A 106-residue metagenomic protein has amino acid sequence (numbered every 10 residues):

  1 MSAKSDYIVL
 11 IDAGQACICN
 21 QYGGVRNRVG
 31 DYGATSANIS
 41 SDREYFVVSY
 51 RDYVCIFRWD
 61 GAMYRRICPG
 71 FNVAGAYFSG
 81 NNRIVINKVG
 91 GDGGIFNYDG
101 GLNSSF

Functional and structural regions predicted by a protein language model:
M1-K4, D31-R43, P69-N81: Repeated scaffold domains used in trafficking and secretory/extracellular systems, primarily beta-propellers
K4, D12-G14, Q21, D42 (+3 more regions): Short loop/turn segments that connect beta-strands within the blades of beta-propeller domains, predominantly WD40
A13, N20-Q21, W59, Y98: Inter-blade boundary loops/turns of WD-repeat beta-propellers
G24-G30, A62-C68, L102-F106: A short beta-strand motif characteristic of beta-propeller blades
Y53, W59, G80, F96: Polar, enzyme-active/binding microenvironments
I86-F106: Blade-level signature of beta-propeller repeat domains, shared across WD40, Kelch, NHL, RCC1 and BNR/Asp-box propellers
